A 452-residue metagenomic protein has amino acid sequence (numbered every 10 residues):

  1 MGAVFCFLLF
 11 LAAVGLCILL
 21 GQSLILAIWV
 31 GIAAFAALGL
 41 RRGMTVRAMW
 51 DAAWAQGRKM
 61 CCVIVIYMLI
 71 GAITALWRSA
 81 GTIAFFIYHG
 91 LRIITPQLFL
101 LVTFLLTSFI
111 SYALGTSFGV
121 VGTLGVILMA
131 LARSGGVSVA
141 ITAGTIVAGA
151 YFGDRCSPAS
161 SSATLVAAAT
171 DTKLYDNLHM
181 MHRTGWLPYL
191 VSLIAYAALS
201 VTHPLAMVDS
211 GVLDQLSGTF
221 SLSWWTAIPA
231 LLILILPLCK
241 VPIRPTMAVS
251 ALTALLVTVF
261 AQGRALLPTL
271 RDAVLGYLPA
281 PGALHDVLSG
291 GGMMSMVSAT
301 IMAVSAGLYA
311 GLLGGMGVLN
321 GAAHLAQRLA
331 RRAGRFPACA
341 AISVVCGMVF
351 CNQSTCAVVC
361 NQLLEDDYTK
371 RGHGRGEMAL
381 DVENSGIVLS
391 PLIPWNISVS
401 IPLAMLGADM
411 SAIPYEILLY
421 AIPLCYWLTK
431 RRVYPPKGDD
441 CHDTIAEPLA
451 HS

Functional and structural regions predicted by a protein language model:
G2-A13, Q22-R42, I64-L69, L101 (+7 more regions): Hydrophobic mid-bilayer segments of alpha-helices in multi-pass membrane transport proteins, especially secondary
L16-I28, W54-R58, G90-T95, H179 (+3 more regions): Interfacial loop-to-helix junctions that mark the boundaries of transmembrane helices in multi-pass membrane
L16-L19, L105-S117, A148-D154, L236-K240 (+3 more regions): Transmembrane alpha-helix interface/packing and boundary motifs in multi-pass membrane proteins, characterized by
I25, W29, A48-A84, Q97 (+6 more regions): Core transmembrane alpha-helical segments of multi-pass membrane transporters/permeases
R58-V63, Y88-L106, R133-T142, F220-A227 (+4 more regions): Membrane-interfacial loop-to-helix junctions in multi-pass transporters
V65-I70, P96-I127, A306, L319-L363: Hydrophobic alpha-helical transmembrane segments of multi-pass integral membrane proteins, predominantly secondary
L165-Y175, T202-L232, T253, V257-A280 (+2 more regions): Transmembrane alpha-helical segments and their short flanking loops that form helix-hairpins/helix-helix interfaces
A169-Y189, A330-S452: C-terminal transmembrane helix pair
